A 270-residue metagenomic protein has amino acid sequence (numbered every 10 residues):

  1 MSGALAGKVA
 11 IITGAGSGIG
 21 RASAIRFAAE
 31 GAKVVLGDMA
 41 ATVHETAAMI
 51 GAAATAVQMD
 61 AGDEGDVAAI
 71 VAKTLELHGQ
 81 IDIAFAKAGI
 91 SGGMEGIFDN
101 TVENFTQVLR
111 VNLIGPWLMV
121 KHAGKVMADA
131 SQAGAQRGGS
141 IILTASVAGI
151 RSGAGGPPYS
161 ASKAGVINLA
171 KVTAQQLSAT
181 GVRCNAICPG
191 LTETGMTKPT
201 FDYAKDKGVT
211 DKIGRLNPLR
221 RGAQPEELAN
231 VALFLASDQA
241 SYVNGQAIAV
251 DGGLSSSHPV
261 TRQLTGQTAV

Functional and structural regions predicted by a protein language model:
V9, G16-G18: Conserved glycine-rich cofactor-binding loop
M94, L233, N244-V270: Short C-terminal tail/terminal secondary-structure segment of NAD(P)H-dependent dehydrogenase/reductase domains
E95-I97, T101-L109, I213: Substrate-binding pocket helix/loop in short-chain dehydrogenase/reductase
V120, S162, A170: Active-site helix of classical SDR
K125, Q175-A179, S241: Alpha-helical segment proximal to the catalytic Tyr-Lys
S146: Residue(s) in the substrate-gating loop at a strand-loop-helix junction that position the organic substrate next
A186, K207-Q239, V243, V250-G252: C-terminal helical subdomain
